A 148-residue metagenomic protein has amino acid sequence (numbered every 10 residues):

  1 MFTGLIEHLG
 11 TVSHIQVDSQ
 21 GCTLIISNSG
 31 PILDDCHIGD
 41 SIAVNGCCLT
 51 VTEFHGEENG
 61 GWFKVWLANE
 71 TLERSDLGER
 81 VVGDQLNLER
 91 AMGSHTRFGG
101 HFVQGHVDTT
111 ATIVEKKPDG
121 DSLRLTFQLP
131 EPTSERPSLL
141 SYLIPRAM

Functional and structural regions predicted by a protein language model:
M1-M148: Conserved loop->alpha-helix
